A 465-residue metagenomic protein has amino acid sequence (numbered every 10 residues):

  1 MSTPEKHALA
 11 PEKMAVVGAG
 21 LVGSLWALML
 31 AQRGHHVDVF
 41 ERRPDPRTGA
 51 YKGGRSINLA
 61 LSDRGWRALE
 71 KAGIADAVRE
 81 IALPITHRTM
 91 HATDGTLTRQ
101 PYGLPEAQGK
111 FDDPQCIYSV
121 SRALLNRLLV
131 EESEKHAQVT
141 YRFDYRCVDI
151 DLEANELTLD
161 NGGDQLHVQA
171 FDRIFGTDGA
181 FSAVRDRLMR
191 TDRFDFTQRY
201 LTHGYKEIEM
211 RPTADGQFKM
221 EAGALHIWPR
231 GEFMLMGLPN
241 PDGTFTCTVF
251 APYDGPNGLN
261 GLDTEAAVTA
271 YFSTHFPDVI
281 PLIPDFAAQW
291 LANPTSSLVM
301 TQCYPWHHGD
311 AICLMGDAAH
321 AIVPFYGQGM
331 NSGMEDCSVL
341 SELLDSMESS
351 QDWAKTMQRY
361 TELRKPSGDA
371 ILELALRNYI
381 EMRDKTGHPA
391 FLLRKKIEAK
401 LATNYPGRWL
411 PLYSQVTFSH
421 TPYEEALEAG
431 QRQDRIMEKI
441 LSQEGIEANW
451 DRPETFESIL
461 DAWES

Functional and structural regions predicted by a protein language model:
S2-K13, A31, S62-E209, E265: Conserved N-terminal helical subregion
E5-A10, E342-S465: C-terminal helical "tail/cap" subdomain of flavin- and related membrane-associated enzymes
M14-V16, V37: Conserved hydrophobic helix-helix packing surfaces used for dimerization/oligomerization
V16-Q32, F175-G176, I208, P294-G387 (+3 more regions): Conserved mid-domain beta->alpha element of the FAD-binding
V22, D45, F181: Conserved Rossmann-like nucleotide-cofactor binding loop
A31-G54: Glycine-rich FAD pyrophosphate-binding loop
E80-P84, T140, T274-L291, S350-R359 (+1 more regions): Acidic/histidine metal-binding catalytic segments
V130-E131, H136, Y145-D149, A154-L298 (+1 more regions): Conserved FAD-binding catalytic core of PHBH/FMO-like flavoproteins
